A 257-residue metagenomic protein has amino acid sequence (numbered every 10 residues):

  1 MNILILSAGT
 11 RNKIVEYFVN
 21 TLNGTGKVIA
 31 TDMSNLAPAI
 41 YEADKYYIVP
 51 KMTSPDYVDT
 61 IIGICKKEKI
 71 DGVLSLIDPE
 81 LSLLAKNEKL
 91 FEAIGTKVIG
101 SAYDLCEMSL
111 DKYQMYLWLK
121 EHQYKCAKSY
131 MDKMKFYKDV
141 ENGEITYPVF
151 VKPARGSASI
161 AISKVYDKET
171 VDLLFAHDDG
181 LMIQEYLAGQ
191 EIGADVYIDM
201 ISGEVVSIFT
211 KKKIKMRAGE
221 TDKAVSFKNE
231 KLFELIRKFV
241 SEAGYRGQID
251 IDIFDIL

Functional and structural regions predicted by a protein language model:
M1-I99: ATP-binding N-terminal substructure of ATP-dependent carboxylate-amine bond-forming enzymes
A39-Y41, D56-D59, E107-D111, S159-I162 (+1 more regions): Short, charged, surface-exposed secondary-structure boundary motifs
E42, E144-T146, I256-L257: A short, glycine/Asx- and small/polar-enriched loop/turn that sits immediately N-terminal to a beta-strand
D59-K67, K86-K89, A93, L117-E121 (+4 more regions): Replace "anionic and nucleotidyl ligands
K69, G95, T146, D178-D179 (+1 more regions): Residue-level detector of structured alpha->beta connecting loops
C106-A188, M200-E204, E230: Active-site nucleotide/adenylate-binding loops and adjacent lid/helix of ATP-dependent enzymes
S163-G244, D252-L257: Phosphate-binding site of ATP-dependent enzymes
